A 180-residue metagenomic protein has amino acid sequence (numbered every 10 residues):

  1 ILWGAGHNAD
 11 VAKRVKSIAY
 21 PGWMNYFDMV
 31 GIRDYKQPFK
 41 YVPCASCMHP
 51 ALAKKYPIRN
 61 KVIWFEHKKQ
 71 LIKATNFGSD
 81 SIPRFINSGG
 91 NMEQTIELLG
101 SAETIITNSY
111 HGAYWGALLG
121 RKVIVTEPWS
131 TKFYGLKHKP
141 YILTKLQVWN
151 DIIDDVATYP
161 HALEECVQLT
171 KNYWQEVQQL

Functional and structural regions predicted by a protein language model:
I1-L180: Active-site anion-handling motifs in enzyme catalytic cores
